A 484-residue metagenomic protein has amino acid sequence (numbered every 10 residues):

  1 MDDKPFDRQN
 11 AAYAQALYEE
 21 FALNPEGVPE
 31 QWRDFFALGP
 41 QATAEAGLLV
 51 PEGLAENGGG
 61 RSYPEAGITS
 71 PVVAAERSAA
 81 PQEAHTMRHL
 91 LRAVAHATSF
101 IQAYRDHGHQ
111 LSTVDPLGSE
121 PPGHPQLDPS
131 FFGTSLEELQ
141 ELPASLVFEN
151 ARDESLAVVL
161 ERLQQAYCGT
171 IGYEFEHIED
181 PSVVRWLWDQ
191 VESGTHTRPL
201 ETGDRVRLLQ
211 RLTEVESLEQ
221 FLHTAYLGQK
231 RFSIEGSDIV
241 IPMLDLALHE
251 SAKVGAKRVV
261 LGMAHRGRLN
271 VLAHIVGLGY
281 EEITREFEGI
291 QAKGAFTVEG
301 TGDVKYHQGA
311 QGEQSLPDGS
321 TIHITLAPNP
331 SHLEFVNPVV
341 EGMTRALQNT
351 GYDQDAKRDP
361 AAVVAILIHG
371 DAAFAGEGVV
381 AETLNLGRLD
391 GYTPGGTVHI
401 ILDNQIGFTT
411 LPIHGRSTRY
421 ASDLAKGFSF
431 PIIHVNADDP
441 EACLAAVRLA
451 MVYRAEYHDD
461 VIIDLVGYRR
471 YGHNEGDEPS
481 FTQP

Functional and structural regions predicted by a protein language model:
M1-G39: Subset of Sec-pathway N-terminal targeting signals
N10-Q15, R77-A80, L136-S145, H223-L227 (+5 more regions): Short acidic (Asp/Glu) and glycine-rich catalytic loops that position anionic groups and cofactors
G39-I239, A256: Extended, charge-enriched "interface" segments that sit outside catalytic cores
S99-P116, L246-I275, H369-L384, H458 (+2 more regions): Conserved phosphate/anionic-ligand binding catalytic regions in large, soluble enzymes, centered on
E141-E154, Q165, E282-A295, T410-H414 (+2 more regions): Phosphate/diphosphate-binding loops
E216, Q220, S251-G255, M343-G351 (+2 more regions): Structural motif corresponding to the C-terminal cap of alpha-helices
S217, F221-E281: Active-site pocket-lining segments that scaffold enzyme catalytic pockets across diverse folds
V260-A437: Cofactor-binding active-site loop characterized by glycine-rich and histidine/acidic residues
